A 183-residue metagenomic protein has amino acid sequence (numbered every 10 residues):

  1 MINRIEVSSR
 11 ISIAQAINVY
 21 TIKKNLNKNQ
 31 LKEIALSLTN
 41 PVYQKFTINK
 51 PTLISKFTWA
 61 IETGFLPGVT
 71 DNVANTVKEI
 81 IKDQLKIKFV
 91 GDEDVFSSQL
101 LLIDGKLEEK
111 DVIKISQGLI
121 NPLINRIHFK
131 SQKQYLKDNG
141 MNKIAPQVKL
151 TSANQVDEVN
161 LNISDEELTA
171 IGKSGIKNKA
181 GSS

Functional and structural regions predicted by a protein language model:
M1-S183: Core nucleic-acid recognition elements
